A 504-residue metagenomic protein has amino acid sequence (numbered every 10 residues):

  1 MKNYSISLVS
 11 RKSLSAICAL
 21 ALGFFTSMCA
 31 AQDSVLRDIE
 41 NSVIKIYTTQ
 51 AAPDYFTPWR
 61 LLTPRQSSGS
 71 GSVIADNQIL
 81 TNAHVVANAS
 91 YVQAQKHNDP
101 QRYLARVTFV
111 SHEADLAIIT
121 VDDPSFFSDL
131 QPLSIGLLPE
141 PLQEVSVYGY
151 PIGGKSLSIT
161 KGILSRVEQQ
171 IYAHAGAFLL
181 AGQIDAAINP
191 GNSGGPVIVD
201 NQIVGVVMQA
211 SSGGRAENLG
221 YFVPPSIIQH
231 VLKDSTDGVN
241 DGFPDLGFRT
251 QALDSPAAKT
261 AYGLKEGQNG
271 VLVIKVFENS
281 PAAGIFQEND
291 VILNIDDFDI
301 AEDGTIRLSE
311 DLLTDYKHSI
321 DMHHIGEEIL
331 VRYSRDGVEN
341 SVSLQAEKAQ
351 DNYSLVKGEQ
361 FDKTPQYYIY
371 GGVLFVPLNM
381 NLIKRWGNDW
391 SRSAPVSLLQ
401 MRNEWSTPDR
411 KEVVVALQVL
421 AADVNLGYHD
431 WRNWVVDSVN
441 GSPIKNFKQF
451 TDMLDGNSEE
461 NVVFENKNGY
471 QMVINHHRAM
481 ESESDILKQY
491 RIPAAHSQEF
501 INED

Functional and structural regions predicted by a protein language model:
K2-I17: Bacterial N-terminal signal peptides that target proteins for export
T26-M28: N-terminal signal peptide c-region/cleavage motif recognized by signal peptidases
Q32-S34, P53-D76, N82, Q101-L104 (+5 more regions): A conserved glycine-rich beta-strand in the N-terminal activation segment of trypsin-fold
S34, T49, A83, R106 (+4 more regions): C-terminal recognition in membrane/secretory proteostasis and scaffolding
S42-T48, P53-Y55, R60, D122-P132 (+5 more regions): Active-site region of chymotrypsin-like
S68, N82-A87, G149, S165-R166 (+5 more regions): Short beta->alpha transition motifs characteristic of CBS
G71-V73, A105-V107, L164, V273: Conserved hydrophobic positions within beta-strands
A75-L157, P190, N340-S341: Conserved active-site neighborhood of the chymotrypsin/trypsin-like protease fold
